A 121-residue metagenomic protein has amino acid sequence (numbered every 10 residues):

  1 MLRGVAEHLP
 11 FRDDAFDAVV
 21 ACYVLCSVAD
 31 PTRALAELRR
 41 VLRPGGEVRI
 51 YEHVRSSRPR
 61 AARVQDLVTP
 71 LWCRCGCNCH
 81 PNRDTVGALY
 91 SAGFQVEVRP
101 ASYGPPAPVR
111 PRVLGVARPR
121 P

Functional and structural regions predicted by a protein language model:
M1-E7: Conserved SAM-binding strand-loop segment of SAM-dependent methyltransferases
L2, V20, R49: Conserved Rossmann-like nucleotide-binding pocket used by diverse enzymes that bind dinucleotide cofactors
E7-V19: A short acidic, Gly/Pro-enriched loop at the edge of an enzyme's catalytic core that lines a small-molecule cofactor
D17-D30: A short SAM/SAH-binding and catalytic strip from SAM-dependent methyltransferases
D30-P31, A61: Conserved catalytic-core motifs of eukaryotic protein kinase domains, centered on the activation segment
T32-E47: A short glycine-rich, Lys/Arg-flanked "PGG" loop and its adjoining helix->strand segment in the class I
Y51-P108: C-terminal alpha-helical "lid/dimerization" subdomain adjacent to the S-adenosyl-L-methionine
R112-P121: C-terminal lobe and adjacent flexible extensions of AdoMet/dcAdoMet transferase-like proteins
